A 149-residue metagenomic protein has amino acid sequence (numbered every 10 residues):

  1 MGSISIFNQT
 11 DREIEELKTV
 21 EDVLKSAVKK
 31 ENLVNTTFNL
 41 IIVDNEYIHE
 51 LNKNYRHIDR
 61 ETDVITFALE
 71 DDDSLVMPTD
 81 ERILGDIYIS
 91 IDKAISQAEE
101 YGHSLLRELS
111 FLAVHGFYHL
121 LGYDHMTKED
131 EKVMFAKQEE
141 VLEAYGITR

Functional and structural regions predicted by a protein language model:
M1-R107, Y118-R149: An acidic/histidine-cluster motif and surrounding catalytic segment that typifies divalent-metal-assisted enzyme active
S110: Membrane-embedded alpha-helical segments that form the functional core of polytopic membrane enzymes, especially those
